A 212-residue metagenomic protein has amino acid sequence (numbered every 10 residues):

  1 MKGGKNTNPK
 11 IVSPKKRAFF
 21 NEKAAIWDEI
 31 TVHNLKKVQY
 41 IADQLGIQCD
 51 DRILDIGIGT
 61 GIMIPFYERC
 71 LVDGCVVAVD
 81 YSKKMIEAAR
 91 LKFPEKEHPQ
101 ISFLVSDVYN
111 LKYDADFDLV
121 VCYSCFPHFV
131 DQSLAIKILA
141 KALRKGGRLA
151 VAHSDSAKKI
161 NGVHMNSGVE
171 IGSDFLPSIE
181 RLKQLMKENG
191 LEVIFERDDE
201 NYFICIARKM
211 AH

Functional and structural regions predicted by a protein language model:
K2-I47, I62-F66, M85-A88, A157 (+1 more regions): Conserved class I S-adenosyl-L-methionine
L54, T60-N110: Class I SAM-dependent methyltransferase SAM/SAH-binding core
V121: A conserved beta-strand element that flanks and buttresses the S-adenosyl-L-methionine
S124-C125: Short catalytic micro-motifs in class I SAM-dependent methyltransferases
L134-K145: A short glycine-rich, Lys/Arg-flanked "PGG" loop and its adjoining helix->strand segment in the class I
A150-L176: Conserved class I S-adenosyl-L-methionine
D174-N189: Short alpha-helix
L191, R197-H212: Core SAM-dependent methyltransferase catalytic element
